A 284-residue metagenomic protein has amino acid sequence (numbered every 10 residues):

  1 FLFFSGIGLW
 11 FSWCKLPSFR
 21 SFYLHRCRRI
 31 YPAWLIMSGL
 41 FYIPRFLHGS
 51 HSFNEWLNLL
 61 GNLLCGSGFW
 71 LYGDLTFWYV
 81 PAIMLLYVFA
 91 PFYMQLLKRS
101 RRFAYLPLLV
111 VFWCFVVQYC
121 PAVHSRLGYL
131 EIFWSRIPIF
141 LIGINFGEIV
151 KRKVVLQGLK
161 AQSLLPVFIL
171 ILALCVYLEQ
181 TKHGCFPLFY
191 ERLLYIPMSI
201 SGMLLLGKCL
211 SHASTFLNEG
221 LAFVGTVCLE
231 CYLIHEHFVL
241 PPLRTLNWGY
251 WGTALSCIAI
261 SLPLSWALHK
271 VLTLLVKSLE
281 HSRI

Functional and structural regions predicted by a protein language model:
F1-F4, G8-C14, F41-H51, L57-F140 (+1 more regions): Hydrophobic alpha-helical segments with transmembrane-like composition
F1-L2, F11-L71, L86, K160-I169 (+2 more regions): Transmembrane alpha-helical segments and their boundary/interface "anchor" motifs in multi-pass integral membrane
L2-S5, L9, L85-F89, Y93 (+3 more regions): Transmembrane alpha-helical segments
L9-R20, F186-L194: Cytoplasmic juxtamembrane interface segments
G128-C231, H237-C257: Alpha-helical transmembrane segments and terminal signal-anchor/GPI-anchor hydrophobic tails, characterized by long
Y250, L272-I284: Membrane-proximal cytoplasmic C-terminal regulatory module of class A 7TM GPCRs
